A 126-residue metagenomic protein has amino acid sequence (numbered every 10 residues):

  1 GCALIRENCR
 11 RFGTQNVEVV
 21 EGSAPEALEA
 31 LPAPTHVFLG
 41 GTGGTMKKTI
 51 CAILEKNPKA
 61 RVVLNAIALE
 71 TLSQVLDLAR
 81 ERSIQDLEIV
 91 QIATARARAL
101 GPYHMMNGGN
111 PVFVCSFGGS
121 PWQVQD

Functional and structural regions predicted by a protein language model:
G1-P34: S-adenosyl-L-methionine
C2, M46-K47, L72-S73: Short, well-ordered alpha-helical microsegments
R10-N16, V37, R80-R82, M106-N107: Short, hinge-like loop/turn segments at secondary-structure boundaries
P25, T35-K47, N65-A66: A short SAM/SAH-binding and catalytic strip from SAM-dependent methyltransferases
A33, N110-F113: A generic structural signal for well-ordered coil/turn residues at beta-strand boundaries that shape enzyme active-site
I50-P111: C-terminal substrate-binding/active-site "lid" region of AdoMet-derived donor-dependent transferases
S116-G118: Short, well-ordered beta-strand micro-motif
P121-D126: Intrinsic disorder/low-complexity segments
